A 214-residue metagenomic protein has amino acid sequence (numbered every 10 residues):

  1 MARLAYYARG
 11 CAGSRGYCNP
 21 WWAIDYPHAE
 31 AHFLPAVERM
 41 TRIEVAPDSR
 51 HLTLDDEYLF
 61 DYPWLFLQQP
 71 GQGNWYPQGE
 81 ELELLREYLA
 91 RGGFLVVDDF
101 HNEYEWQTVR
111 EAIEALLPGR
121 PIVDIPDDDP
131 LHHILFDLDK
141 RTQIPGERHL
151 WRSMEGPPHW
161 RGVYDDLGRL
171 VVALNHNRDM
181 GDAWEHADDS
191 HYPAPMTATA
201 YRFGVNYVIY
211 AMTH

Functional and structural regions predicted by a protein language model:
M1, L59-W106: Short alpha-beta junction capping motif
M1-W64, P70-Q72, D179-M180, H186-H214: Aromatic-Pro/Gly-enriched surface loop or interdomain linker that acts as a lid/target-recognition segment
R9-G13, N102-H186, Y201: An acidic, glycine-rich "communication" segment
A29, F33, E81-L84, E105-I113 (+1 more regions): Stable alpha-helical elements in mature extracytoplasmic
I43-T53, V97-H101, R120-D128: Surface-exposed patches in mature extracellular/periplasmic domains of secreted proteins
P47-L54, Q78-L84, G156-H159: Alpha-helical scaffolding within the catalytic cores of extracellular/periplasmic polymer-degrading hydrolases
F60-D61, R91, D166-R169, F203: Residue-level preference for short coil/turn positions at secondary-structure junctions
G93, L117-P118, M212: Hydrophobic/aromatic-lined pockets within catalytic cores
